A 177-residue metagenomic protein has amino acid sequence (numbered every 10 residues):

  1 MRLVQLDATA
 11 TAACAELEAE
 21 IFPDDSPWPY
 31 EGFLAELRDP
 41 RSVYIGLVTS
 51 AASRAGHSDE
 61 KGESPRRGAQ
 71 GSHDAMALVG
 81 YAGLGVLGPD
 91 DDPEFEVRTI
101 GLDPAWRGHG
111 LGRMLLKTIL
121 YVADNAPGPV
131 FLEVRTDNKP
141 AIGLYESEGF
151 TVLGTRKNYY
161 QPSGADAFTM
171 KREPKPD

Functional and structural regions predicted by a protein language model:
M1-L3: Extreme N-terminal starter segment of soluble prokaryotic enzymes
Q5-H109, R113-D124, E173-P176: Acetyl-CoA-dependent GNAT
D7, I45, P129-F131, R135-K139 (+2 more regions): C-terminal "cap" of GNAT-fold acetyltransferases
L115, N138-A141: Conserved short alpha-helix immediately C-terminal to the canonical SAM/SAH-binding motif I of Rossmann-like
Y145: Append "Primarily bacterial transcriptional regulators
V152-G154: A secondary-structure capping/hinge motif
